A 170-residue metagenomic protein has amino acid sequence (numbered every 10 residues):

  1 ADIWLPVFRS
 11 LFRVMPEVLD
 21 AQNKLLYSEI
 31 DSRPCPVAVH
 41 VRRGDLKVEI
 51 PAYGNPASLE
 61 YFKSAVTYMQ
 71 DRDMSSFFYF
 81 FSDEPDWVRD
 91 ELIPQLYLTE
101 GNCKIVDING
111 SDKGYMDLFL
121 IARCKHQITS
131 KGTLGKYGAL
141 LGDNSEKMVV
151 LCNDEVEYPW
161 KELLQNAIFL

Functional and structural regions predicted by a protein language model:
A1-M74: Secretory-pathway luminal glycosyltransferase catalytic domains
E29-C35, N153-L163: Generic structural signal for short, solvent-exposed loop/turn connectors between secondary structure elements
A38, I105, V149, A167-F169: Conserved beta-strand scaffold positions in the cores of enzyme catalytic domains, especially in NTP/NDP-utilizing
I50-A52, L92-I93, K161-L163: Short aromatic-enriched loop/helix-cap "lid" or pocket-rim segments at secondary-structure transitions that line
S64-A65, G110-G114, A167-I168: Short amphipathic alpha-helical segments, especially helix-boundary/capping motifs
T67, Y158-L170: Leloir-type glycosyltransferase catalytic cores
D73-P159: Donor-binding and catalytic core of enzymes assembling or modifying cell-surface/extracellular glycoconjugates
